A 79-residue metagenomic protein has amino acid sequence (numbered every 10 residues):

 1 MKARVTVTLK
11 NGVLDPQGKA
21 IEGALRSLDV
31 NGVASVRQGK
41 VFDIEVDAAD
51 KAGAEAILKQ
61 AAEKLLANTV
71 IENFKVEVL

Functional and structural regions predicted by a protein language model:
K2-A49, G53-L79: Long, contiguous binding/interaction regions
